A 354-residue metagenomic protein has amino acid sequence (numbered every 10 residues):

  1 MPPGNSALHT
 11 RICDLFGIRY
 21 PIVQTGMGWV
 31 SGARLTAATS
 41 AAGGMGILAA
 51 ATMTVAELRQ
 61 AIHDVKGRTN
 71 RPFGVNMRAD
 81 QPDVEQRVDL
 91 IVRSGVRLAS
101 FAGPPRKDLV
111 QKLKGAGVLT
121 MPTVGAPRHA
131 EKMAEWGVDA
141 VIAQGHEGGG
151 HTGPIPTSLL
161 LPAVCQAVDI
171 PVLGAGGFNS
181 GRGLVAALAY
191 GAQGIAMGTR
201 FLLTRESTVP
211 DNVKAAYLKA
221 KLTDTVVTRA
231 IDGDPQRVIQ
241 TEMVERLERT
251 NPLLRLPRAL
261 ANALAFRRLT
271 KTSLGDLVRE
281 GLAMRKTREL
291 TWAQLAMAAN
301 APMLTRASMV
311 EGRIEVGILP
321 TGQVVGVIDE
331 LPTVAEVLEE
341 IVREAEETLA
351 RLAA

Functional and structural regions predicted by a protein language model:
M1-P171: Active-site entrance/lid segments in N-terminal catalytic domains of soluble metabolic enzymes
T157-D169, L173, N179-A354: Conserved active-site-proximal phosphate/metal-binding subdomains
